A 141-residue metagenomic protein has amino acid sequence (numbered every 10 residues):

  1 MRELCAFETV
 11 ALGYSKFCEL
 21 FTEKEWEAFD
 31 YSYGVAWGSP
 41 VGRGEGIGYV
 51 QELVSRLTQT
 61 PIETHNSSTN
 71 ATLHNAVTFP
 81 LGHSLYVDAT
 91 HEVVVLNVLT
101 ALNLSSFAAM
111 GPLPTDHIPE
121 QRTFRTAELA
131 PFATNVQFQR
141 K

Functional and structural regions predicted by a protein language model:
M1-Y86, T90-K141: Signature for phosphate-centric chemistry
